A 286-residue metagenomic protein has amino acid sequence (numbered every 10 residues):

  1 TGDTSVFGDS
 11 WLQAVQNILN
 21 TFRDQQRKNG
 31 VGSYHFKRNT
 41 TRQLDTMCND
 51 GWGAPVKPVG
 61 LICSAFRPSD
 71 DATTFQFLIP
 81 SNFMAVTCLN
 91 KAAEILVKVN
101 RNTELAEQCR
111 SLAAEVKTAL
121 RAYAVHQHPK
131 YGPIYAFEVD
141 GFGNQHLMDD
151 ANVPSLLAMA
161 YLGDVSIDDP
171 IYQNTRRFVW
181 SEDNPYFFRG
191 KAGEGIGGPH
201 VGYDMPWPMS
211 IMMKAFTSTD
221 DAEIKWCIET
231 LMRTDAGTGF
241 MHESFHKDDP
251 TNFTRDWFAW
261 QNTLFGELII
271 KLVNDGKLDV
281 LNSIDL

Functional and structural regions predicted by a protein language model:
G2-Q16, L96-S111, G163-R177, F216-E229 (+1 more regions): Structural helix-adjacent loops and short alpha-helical linkers that scaffold large soluble proteins
S5-F7, Q13, R23-T41, N49-G51 (+1 more regions): Helix-terminus loop motifs that line ligand-binding clefts
D9, L19-V86, V99, A106-W207: Extended ligand-binding clefts on enzyme/binding-domain cores
R27, E94-V97, A122-V125, P129 (+4 more regions): Charged/polar positions within long, soluble alpha-helices
V86, N90-A93, A106, A113 (+2 more regions): Heptad-repeat amphipathic alpha-helical coiled-coil interaction surface used for oligomerization/assembly
K91-I95, A119, Y123, L162 (+2 more regions): Generic, well-ordered alpha-helical scaffold segments in large soluble proteins
H146-S166, Y203-L286: C-terminal capping/lid segments that line or modulate ligand- or cofactor-binding pockets
